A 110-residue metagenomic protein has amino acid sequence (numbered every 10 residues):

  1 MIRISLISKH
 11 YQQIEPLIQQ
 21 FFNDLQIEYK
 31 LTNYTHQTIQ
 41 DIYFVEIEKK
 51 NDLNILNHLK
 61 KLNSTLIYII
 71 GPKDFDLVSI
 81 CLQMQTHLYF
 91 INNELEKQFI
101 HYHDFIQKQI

Functional and structural regions predicted by a protein language model:
M1-K30: Short, charged N-terminal beta->alpha structural module
E15, T35-L66, G71-L77: Conserved phosphotransfer microenvironments
L17-F21, H58, I80, Q98: Charge-rich, solvent-exposed alpha-helical interaction surfaces
Q19-F22, Q26, S79, H103 (+1 more regions): Residue-level detector of alpha-helical secondary structure
L25, L62-N63, M84: Helix C-cap/helix->beta junction micro-motif
K73-L88: Alpha4 helix (beta4-alpha4-beta5 surface) of REC/receiver domains from two-component response regulators
Q85, E96-I110: Receiver (REC) domain switch/output surface
I91-N92: A Lys-centered signature of the CheY-like receiver
